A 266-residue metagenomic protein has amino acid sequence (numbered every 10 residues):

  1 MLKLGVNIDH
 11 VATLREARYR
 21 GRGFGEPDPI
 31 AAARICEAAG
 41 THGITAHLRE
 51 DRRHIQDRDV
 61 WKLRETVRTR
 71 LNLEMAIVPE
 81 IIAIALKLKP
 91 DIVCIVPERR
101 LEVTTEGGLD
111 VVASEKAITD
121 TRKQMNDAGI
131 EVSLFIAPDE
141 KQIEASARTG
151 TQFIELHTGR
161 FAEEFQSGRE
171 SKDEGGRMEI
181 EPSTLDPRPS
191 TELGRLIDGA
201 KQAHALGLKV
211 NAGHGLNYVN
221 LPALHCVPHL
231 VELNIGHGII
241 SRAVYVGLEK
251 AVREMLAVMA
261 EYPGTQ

Functional and structural regions predicted by a protein language model:
M1-L73, I77-P79, L86-P90, R148 (+2 more regions): Conserved N-terminal beta1-alpha1 strand-loop-helix module at the mouth
L2-I8, I44-A46, L71-M75, D91-I95 (+4 more regions): Hydrophobic faces of well-ordered beta-strands that scaffold small-molecule active sites in alpha/beta enzyme cores
G40-H42, T66-T69, L88-V93, D127 (+2 more regions): Glycine-enriched alpha-helix->loop->beta-strand junction motifs that scaffold or abut catalytic
R53-P79, V111-S133, R188-N211, M255-P263: Alpha-helix-loop-beta-strand connector modules within alpha/beta enzyme cores
R64, Q166-G168, R242-G264: C-terminal helical cap(s) of enzyme catalytic domains, especially alpha/beta-barrels
P79-L88, D139-T149, A212, L216-L230: Catalytic cores of alpha/beta
C94-E102, F153-Q166, H229-L248: Glycine-rich phosphate-binding active-site loops on the catalytic face of alpha/beta enzymes
R100, E131-E170, G176, E181 (+2 more regions): Histidine/lysine/aspartate-rich catalytic loop segments that bind and position anionic ligands
